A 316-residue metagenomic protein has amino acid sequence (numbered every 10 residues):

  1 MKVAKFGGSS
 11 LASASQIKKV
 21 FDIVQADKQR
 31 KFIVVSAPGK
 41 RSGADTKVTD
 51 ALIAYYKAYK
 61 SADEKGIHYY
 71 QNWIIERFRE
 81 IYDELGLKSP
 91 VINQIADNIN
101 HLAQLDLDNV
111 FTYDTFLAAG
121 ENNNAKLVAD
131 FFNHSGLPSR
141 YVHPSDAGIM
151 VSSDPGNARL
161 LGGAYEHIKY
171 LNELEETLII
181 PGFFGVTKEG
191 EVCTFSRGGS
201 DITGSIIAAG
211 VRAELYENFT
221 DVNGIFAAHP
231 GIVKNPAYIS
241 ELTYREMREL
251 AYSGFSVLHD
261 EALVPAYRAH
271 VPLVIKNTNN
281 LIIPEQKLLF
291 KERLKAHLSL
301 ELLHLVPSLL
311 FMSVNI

Functional and structural regions predicted by a protein language model:
M1-L263: Nucleotide/pyrophosphate-binding catalytic subdomain
G43, K276, K291: Short beta-strand-to-turn element immediately C-terminal to the catalytic PLP-Schiff-base lysine in fold type I
T177, P272, L310: A residue-level signal for beta-strand positions that form part of recognition/binding surfaces within mature
T220, N277-N279, V314-N315: Active-site proximal loops enriched in glycine and acidic residues that flank catalytic Cys/His/Asp and coordinate
A227, I283-P284: Short acidic/glycine-rich loop or secondary-structure boundary segments that cap or lie
H259, H270-N277: Acidic/polar loop patches that form or flank catalytic/metal-binding clefts of enzymes that bind anionic ligands
A266: Acidic-aromatic/histidine active-site loop/patch
P284-I316: A conserved regulatory-domain signal marking ACT and ACT-like small-molecule sensing domains and adjacent regulatory
